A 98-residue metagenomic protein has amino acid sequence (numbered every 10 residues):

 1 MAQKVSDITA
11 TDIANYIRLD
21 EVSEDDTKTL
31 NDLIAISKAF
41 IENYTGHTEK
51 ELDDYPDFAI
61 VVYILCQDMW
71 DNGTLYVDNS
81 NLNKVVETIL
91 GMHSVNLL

Functional and structural regions predicted by a protein language model:
M1-L98: Divalent metal-cofactor coordination and adjacent catalytic microenvironments
